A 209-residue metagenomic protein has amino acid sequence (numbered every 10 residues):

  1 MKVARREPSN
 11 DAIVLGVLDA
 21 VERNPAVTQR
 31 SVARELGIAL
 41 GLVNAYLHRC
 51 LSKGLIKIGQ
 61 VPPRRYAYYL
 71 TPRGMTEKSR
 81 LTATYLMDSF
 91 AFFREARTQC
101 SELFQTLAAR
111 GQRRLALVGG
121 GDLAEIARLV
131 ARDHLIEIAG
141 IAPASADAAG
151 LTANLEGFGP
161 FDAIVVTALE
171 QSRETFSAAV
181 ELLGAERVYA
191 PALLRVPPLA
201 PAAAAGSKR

Functional and structural regions predicted by a protein language model:
M1-L15: Short alpha-helical segments that sit at the start of domains
K2-V3, I56-I58: N-terminal-biased segments
A12-A26: Short amphipathic alpha-helical interface segments
E22, R30, E35-L55, V61-R209: Hydrophobic, well-ordered beta-alpha structural blocks that scaffold small-molecule cofactor pockets
